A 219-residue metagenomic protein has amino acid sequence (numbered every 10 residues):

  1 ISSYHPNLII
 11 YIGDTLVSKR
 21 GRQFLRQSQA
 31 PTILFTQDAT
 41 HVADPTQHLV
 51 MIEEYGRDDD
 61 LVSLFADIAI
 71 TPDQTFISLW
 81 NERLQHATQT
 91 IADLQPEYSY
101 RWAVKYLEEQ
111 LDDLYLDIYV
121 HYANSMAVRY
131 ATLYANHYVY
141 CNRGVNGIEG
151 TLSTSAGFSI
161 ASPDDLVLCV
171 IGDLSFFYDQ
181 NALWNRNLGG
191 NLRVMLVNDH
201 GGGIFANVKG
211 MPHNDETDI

Functional and structural regions predicted by a protein language model:
I1-N81, W184-L188, V194, H200 (+1 more regions): Glycine-rich, acidic loop regions that bind phosphate or pyrophosphate groups
L8, Y119, L166-L168: Structural motif
Y11-G13, F35, H121-S125, N142 (+2 more regions): Generic beta-strand/beta-sheet core signal
G13, I52-G56, Q95-S99, R143-N146 (+1 more regions): Catalytic cores of large soluble enzymes that bind and process phosphate-bearing ligands
V17-G21, V104, A127-A131, F177-Q180: Short, well-ordered alpha-helical microsegments
V42-A43, L84-Q85, R129-T132, G203-N207: Short acidic/His/Gly/Ser-rich catalytic and metal-binding motifs that mark active-site loops of diverse hydrolases
N81-D164: Active-site diphosphate/adenylate-binding microenvironment
L133-I219: Thiamine diphosphate
